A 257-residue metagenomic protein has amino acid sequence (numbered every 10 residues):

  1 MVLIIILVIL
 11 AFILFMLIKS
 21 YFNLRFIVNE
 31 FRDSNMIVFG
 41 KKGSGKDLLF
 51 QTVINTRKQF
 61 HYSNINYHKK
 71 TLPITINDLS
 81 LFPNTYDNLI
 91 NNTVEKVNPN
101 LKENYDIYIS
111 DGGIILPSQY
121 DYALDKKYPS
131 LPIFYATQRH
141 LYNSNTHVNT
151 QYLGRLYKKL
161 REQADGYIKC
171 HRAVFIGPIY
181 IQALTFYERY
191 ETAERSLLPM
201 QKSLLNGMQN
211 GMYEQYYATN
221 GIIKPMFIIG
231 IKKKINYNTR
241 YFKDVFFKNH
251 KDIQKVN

Functional and structural regions predicted by a protein language model:
V2-I27: N-terminal pre-Walker A segment at the start of P-loop NTPase domains
K19-N23, E30-T56: Glycine-rich P-loop/Walker A and Walker A-like loops and their local beta1-loop-alpha1 context in P-loop NTPases
N35-I37, F60, D106-I107, N145-H147: Residue-level preference for the first positions of well-ordered beta-strands
N55-S63: Post-Walker A helix-loop "phosphate-sensing" segment adjacent to the P-loop in P-loop NTPases
K58, N104-Y105, A164: Short, well-ordered alpha-helix to beta-strand connector turns
N66-T137: Conserved nucleotide-sensing/catalytic segment adjacent to the nucleotide-binding pocket in NTP-handling enzymes
G113-M200: Replace "adjacent to P-loop NTPase cores in ATP/GTP-dependent enzymes" with "adjacent to NTP-binding cores
Q182-N257: Conserved P-loop NTPase motor module
